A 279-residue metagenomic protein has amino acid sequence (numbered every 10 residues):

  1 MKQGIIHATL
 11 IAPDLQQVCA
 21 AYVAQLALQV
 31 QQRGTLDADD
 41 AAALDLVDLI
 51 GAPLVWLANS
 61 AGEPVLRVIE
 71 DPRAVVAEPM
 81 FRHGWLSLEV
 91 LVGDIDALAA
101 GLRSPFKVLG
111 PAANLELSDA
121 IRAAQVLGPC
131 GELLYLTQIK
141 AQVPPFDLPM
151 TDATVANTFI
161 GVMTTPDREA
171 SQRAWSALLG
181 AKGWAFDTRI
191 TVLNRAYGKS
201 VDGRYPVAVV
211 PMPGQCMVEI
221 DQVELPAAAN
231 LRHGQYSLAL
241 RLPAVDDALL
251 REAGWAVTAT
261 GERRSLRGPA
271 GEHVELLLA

Functional and structural regions predicted by a protein language model:
M1-P13: Hydrophobic, proline/glycine-rich low-complexity stretches
I5-I6, H83-S87, T158, Q235-Y236: Eukaryotic phosphotyrosine signaling hubs
H7-L10, R33-G34, E63-I69, A99-N157 (+3 more regions): Vicinal oxygen chelate
A8, L88, V92, G161-M163 (+2 more regions): Hydrophobic adenine-recognition pocket in adenosine-nucleotide-binding enzymes
L10-E63, E116-L117, M163-Q215: Core segments of cupin and vicinal oxygen chelate
Q17, I95-A99, A170, V245-L250: Short, conserved charged micro-motifs
Q29, G34-E116: Ordered, small/hydrophobic-rich secondary-structure cores
L231-R241: Low-complexity, glycine/alanine/valine/leucine- and proline-rich hydrophobic stretches
